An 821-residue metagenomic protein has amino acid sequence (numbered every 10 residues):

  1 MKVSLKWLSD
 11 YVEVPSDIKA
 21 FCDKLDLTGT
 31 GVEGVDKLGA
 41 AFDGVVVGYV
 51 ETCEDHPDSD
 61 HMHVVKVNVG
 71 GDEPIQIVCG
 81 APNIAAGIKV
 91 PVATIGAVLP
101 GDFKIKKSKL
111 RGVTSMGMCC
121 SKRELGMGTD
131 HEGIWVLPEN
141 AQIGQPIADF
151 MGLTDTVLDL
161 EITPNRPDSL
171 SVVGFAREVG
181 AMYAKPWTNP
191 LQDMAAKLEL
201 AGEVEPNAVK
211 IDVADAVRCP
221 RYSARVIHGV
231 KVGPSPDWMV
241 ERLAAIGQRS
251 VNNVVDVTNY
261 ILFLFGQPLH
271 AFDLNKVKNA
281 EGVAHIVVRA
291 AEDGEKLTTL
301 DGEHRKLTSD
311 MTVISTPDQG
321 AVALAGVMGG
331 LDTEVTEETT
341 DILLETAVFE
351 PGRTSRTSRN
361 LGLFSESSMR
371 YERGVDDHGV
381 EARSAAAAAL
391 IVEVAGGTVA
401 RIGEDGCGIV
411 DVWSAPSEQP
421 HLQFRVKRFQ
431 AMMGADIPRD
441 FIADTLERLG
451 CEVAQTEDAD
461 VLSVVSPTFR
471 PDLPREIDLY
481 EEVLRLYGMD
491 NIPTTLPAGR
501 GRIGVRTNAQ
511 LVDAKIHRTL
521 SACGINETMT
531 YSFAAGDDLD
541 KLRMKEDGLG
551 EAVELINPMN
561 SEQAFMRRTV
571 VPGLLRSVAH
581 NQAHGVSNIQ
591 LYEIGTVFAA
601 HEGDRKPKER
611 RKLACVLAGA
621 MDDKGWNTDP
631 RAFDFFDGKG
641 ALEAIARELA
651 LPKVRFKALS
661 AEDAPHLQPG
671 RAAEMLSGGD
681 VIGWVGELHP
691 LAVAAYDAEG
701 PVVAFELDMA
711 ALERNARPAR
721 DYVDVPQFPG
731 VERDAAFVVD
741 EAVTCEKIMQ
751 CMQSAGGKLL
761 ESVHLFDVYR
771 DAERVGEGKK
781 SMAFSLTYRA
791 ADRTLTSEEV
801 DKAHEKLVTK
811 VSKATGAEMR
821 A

Functional and structural regions predicted by a protein language model:
M1-E203, L343, N360-G362, E366 (+4 more regions): Phosphate-backbone binding interfaces of nucleic-acid-interacting proteins
K2, L27, R448-C451, V461 (+5 more regions): A carboxyl-terminal module marker
V3-W7, D155-T163, P220-H228, E366-G374 (+8 more regions): Short, hydrophobic beta-strand segments
S4-L5, D23, H63, Y183 (+2 more regions): Glycine/proline-enriched, intrinsically flexible loops and inter-domain linkers
V47-Q76, I143, V240-E241, T258-E334: Conserved mixed alpha/beta core segments that line enzyme active sites in large multi-domain catalysts
R111-G126, D130-V136, P146-T156, G282-A284 (+5 more regions): Mobile "lid/hinge" segments at catalytic clefts and subdomain interfaces of large enzymes
G174, L422-I589, R733, S785-R789 (+2 more regions): Extended, well-folded interaction surfaces typified by the phenylalanyl-tRNA synthetase beta subunit core
V179-V213, A395-F429, A435-D436, L479: Terminal amphipathic helices with adjacent charged low-complexity linkers/tails
